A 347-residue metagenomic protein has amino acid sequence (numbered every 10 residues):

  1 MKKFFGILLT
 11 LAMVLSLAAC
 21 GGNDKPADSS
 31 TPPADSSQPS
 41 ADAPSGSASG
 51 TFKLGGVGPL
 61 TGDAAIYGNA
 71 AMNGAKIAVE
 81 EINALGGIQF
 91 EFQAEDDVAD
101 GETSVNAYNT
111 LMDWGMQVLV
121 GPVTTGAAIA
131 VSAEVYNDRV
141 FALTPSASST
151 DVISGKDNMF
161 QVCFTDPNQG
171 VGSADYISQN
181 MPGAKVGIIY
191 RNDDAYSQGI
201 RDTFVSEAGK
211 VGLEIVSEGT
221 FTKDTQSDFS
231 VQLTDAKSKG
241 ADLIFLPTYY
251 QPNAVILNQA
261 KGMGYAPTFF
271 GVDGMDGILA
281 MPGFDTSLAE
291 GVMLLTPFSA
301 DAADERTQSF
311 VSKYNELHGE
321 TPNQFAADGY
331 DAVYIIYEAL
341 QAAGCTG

Functional and structural regions predicted by a protein language model:
M1-K53, A84-G87, D113: Short, low-complexity disordered leader/linker segments with a strong preference for bacterial N-terminal type II
S45, S49-T51, M72-F92, G209-E214: Signal peptide-proximal N-terminal region of secreted/periplasmic/extracellular or secretory-lumen proteins
A48, G55-K76, E95-E102, T124 (+4 more regions): Extracytoplasmic "Venus flytrap"
G56, L111-V123, L143-P145, G187-Y190 (+4 more regions): Periplasmic-binding protein-like
I66-N73, A84-I153, F221-S227, A254: Beta-alpha junction/loop-to-helix N-cap segments that form part of ligand/metal-binding clefts
S104, V162-K185, Q198, Q226-S230 (+4 more regions): Hydrophobic alpha-helical segments within soluble ligand-binding/sensing domains
M159-T220, L243: An alpha-beta-alpha
L257-Y330: Extracellular/periplasmic periplasmic-binding protein-like sensory domains
